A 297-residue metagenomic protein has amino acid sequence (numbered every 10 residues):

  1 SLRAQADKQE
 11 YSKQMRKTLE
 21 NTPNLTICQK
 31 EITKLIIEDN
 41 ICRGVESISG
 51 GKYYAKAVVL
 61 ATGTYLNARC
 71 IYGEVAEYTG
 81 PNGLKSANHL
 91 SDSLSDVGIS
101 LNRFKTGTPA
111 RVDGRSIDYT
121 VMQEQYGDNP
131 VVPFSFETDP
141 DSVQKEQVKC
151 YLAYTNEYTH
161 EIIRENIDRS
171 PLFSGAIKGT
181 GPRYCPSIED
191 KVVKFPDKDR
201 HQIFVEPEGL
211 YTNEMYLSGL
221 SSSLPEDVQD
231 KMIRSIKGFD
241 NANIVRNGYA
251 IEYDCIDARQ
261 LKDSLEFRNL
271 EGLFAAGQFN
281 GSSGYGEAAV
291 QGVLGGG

Functional and structural regions predicted by a protein language model:
S1-I37, S49, A61-P81, K85-S91 (+3 more regions): Conserved N-terminal/central alpha/beta ligand/cofactor-binding core
L25, F104, F173-T180, F239-G248: Flexible, glycine/charged-enriched surface loops at secondary-structure junctions
V45, K52-T64, L94, G272-L273: Short hydrophobic core segments
A55-A57, A61-L66, L224-V228, I236-K237: Glycine-/small-residue-rich beta->alpha transition segments that form the dinucleotide
G107-Y126, S187-I203, P207-T212, L224: Terminal amphipathic helices with adjacent charged low-complexity linkers/tails
N166-K198: Active-site helix-to-loop segments that bind/position phosphate- or nucleotide-bearing substrates and donors across
Y216-S282: A glycine-rich dinucleotide-binding beta-alpha-beta segment and adjacent secondary-structure elements that constitute
A288-G297: Internal hydrophobic alpha-helix adjacent to the cofactor/substrate pocket in enzyme cavities
